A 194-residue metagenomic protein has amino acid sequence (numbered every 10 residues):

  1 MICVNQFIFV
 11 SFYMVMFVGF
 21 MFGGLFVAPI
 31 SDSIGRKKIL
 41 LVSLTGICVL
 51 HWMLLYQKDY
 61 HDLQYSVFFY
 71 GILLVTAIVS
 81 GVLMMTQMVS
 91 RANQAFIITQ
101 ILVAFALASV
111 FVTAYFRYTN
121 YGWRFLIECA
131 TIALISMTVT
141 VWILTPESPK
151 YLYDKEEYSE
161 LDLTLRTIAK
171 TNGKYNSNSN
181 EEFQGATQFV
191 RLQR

Functional and structural regions predicted by a protein language model:
S11-P29, G81, A106: Central cavity-lining transmembrane alpha-helices of secondary-active solute carriers, predominantly the Major
G19-F20, L74-V79, V89-W142: Glycine-rich segments within core transmembrane alpha-helices of 12-TM secondary carriers
G35, Y56-H61, N120: Helix-breaking motifs and short loop linkers at transmembrane-helix boundaries and internal kinks in secondary membrane
K38-M53, V103: Structural signature of the two symmetry-related core transmembrane helices
L44, C48-H51, S66-V67, T131-T138: A generic transmembrane-helix signature of 12-TM secondary carrier transporters
M53-L54, Y70, V141: MFS-fold secondary transporters
D59-S66, F125-I127: Short hydrophobic/alpha-helical segments at membrane-entry points of transmembrane helices in Major Facilitator
F96, T119-V190: Central mid-sequence intracellular linker of multi-pass
